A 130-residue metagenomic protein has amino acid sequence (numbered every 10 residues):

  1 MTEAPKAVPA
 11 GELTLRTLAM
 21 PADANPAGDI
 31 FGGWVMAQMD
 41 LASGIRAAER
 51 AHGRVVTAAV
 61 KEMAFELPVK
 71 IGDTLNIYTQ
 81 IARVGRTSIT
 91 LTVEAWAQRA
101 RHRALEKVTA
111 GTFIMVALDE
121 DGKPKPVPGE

Functional and structural regions predicted by a protein language model:
T2-A59, V116-E130: Hot-dog-fold acyl-thioester-processing enzymes
T2-L15, K70-I71, A82-E130: HotDog/MaoC-like acyl-thioester-processing domains
